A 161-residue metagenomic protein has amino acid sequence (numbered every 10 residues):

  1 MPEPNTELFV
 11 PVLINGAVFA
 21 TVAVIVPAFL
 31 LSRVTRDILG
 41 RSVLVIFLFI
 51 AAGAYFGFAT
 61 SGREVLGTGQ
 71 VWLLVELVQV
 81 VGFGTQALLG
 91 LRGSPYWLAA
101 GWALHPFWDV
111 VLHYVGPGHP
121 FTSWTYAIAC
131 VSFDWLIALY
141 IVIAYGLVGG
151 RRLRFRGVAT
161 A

Functional and structural regions predicted by a protein language model:
P2-V22, V65: Hydrophobic transmembrane alpha-helical segments in integral membrane proteins
N15-R36: N-terminal signal-anchor/start-transfer transmembrane helix
V26-F29, Q86-P95, D134-A161: Membrane-water interface at the C-terminal end of transmembrane alpha helices
L31-L44, L66, R92: Membrane-interface helix-boundary motifs at transmembrane edges
I38-I50, W72-E76, Y96-L104: Cytoplasmic-side transmembrane-helix entry/capping segments in multi-pass membrane proteins
I46-E64: A generic, lipid-embedded transmembrane alpha helix
R63-V78: A loop-to-helix transmembrane entry motif
G90-A100, V110-T125: Membrane-helix boundary connector in multi-pass membrane proteins
